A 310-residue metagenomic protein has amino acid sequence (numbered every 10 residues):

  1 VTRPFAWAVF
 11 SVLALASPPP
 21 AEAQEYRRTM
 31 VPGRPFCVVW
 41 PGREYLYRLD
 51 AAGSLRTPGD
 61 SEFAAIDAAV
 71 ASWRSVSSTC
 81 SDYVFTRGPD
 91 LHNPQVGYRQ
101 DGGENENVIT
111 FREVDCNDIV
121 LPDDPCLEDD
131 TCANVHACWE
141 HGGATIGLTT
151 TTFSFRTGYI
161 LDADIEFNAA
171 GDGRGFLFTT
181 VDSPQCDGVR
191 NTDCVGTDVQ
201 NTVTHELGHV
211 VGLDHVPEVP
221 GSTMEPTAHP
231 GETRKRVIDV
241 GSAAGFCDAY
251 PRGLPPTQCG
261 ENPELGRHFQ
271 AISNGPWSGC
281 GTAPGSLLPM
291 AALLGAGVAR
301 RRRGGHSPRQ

Functional and structural regions predicted by a protein language model:
V1-A8, A283-S286: Bacterial N-terminal signal peptides that target proteins for export
W7-A16, A291-A296: Bacterial N-terminal signal peptides
P18-G59, V114-I119, D124-C126, D130-Y159 (+1 more regions): Disordered inhibitory propeptide/activation segment of secreted metzincin zinc metalloprotease zymogens, centered on
A52-S54, S77-C80, A170-R174, H215-P217 (+2 more regions): Acidic glycine-/aspartate-rich tracts in secreted/extracellular proteins
F63-T204: Metzincin-family zinc-dependent endopeptidase catalytic domain
S78, L207-S222: Catalytic Zn2+-binding segment of zinc metalloproteases
D164-E166, D182-G196, T202, V216-G279: Extracellular (secreted or membrane-anchored) zinc-dependent metallopeptidases, primarily metzincins but also closely
G285-G305: A cross-kingdom C-terminal cell-surface attachment/processing module
